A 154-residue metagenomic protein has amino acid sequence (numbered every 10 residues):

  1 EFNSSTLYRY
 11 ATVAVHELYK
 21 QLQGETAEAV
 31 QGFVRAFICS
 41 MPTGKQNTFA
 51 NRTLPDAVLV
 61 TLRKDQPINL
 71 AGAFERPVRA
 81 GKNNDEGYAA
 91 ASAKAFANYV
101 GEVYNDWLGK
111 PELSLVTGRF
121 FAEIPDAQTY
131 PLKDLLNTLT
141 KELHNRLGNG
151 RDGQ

Functional and structural regions predicted by a protein language model:
E1-Q154: Basic polyanion-binding and macromolecular-assembly surfaces
